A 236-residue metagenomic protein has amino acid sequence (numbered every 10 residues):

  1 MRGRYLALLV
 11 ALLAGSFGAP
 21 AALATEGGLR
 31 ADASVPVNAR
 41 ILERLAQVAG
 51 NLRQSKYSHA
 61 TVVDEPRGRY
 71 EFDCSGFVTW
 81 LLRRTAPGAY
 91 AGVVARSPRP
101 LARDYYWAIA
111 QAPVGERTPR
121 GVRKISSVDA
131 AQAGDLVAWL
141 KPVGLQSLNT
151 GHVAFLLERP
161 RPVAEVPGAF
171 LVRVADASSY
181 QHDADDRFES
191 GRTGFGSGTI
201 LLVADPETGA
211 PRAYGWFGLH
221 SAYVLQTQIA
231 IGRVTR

Functional and structural regions predicted by a protein language model:
M1-A7: Bacterial N-terminal signal peptides that target proteins for export
A7-S16: Bacterial N-terminal signal peptides
A11, D64-E65, G121: A general structural-boundary detector
A24-R99, L219-R236: N-terminal capping segments
A86-A91, L145-Q146, D183: Secretory-pathway/luminal and periplasmic proteins that interact with or process carbohydrate-rich
A95-Q181: ...with weaker cross-activation on analogous glycine-rich loops/strands in unrelated enzymes
G168-L171, A177-R236: Low-complexity, Gly/Ser/Thr/Pro-rich intrinsically disordered linker/tail segments
